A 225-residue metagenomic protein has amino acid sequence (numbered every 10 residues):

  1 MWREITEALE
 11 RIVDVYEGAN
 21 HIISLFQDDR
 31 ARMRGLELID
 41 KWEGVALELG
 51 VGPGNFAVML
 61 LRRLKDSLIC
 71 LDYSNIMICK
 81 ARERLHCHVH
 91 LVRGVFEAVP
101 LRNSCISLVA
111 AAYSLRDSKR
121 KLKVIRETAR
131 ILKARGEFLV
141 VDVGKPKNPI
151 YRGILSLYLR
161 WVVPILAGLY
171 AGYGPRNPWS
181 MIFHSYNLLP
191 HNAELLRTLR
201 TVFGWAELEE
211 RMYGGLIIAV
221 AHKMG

Functional and structural regions predicted by a protein language model:
M1-D40, N55-M59, K80, P175-F183: Conserved class I S-adenosyl-L-methionine
R3, A19, G144-T198: C-terminal alpha-helical "lid/dimerization" subdomain adjacent to the S-adenosyl-L-methionine
L47-A98: Class I SAM-dependent methyltransferase SAM/SAH-binding core
E97-V109: A short acidic, Gly/Pro-enriched loop at the edge of an enzyme's catalytic core that lines a small-molecule cofactor
S107-R120: A short SAM/SAH-binding and catalytic strip from SAM-dependent methyltransferases
L122-A134: A short glycine-rich, Lys/Arg-flanked "PGG" loop and its adjoining helix->strand segment in the class I
G136-V143: Conserved beta-strand signature within the Rossmann-like core of class I S-adenosyl-L-methionine
V202-W205, E209-G225: Core SAM-dependent methyltransferase catalytic element
